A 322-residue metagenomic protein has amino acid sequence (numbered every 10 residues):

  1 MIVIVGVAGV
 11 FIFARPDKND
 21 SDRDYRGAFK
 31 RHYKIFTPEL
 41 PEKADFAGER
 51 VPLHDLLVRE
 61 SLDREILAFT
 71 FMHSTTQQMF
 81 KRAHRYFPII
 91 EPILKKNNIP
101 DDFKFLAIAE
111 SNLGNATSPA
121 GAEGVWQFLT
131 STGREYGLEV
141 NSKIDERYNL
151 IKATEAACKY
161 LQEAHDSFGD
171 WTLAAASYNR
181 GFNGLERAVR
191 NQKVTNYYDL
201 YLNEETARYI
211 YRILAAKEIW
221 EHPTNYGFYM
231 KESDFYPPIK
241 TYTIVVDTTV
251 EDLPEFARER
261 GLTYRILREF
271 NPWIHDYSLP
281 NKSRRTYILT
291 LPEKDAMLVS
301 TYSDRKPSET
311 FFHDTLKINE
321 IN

Functional and structural regions predicted by a protein language model:
M1-N98: An acidic, Gly/Ser/Thr/Pro-rich helix-cap/linker signature
F69, H73-F80, I90-I93, L113-E123 (+5 more regions): Second-shell loop/turn segments in exported
I99-G114, A174-R180, L267-F270: Short, functionally critical alpha-helical segments immediately adjacent to catalytic or ligand/cofactor-binding
G121-S142, T154-A156, L161, L185-A188: Substrate-binding/active-site groove segments that recognize and process beta-1,4-linked N-acetyl-hexosamine
L161-A188: Catalytic and binding regions of secreted/periplasmic enzymes and modules that target cell-wall glycans
K231-G261, L316-N322: Primarily a LysM-type cell-wall glycan-binding module
L253-N281: LysM (lysin motif) carbohydrate-binding repeats in extracellular/periplasmic proteins that recognize
F270-S308: Extracellular LysM carbohydrate-binding repeats and other cell-envelope/extracellular binding modules
